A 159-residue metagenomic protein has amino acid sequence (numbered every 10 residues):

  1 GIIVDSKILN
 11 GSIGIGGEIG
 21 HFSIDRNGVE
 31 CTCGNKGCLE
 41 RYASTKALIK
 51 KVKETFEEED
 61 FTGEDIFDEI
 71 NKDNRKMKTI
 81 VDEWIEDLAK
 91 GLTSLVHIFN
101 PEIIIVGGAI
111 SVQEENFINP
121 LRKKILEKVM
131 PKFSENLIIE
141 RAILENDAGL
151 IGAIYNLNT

Functional and structural regions predicted by a protein language model:
G1-I3: Short beta-strand scaffold segments in enzyme catalytic cores
I8, S23-C31, N35-T159: ATP-binding/phosphotransfer module of carbohydrate and carboxylate kinases, centering on a glycine-rich
G14-I15, F117: Conserved catalytic-core motifs of eukaryotic protein kinase domains, centered on the activation segment
I15-I24: Short, intrinsically disordered, charge-biased short linear motifs at domain edges
